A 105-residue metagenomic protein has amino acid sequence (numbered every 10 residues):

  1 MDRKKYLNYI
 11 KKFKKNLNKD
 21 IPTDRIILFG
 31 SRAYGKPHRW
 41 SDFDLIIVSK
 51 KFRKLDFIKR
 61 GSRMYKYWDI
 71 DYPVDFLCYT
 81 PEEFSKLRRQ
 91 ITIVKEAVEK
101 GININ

Functional and structural regions predicted by a protein language model:
M1-R25, Y34-R39, S49-N105: Catalytic core of pol beta-like nucleotidyltransferases
F29-S31: Glycine-rich beta-strand-to-loop/alpha-helix junction loops that act as flexible
D44-I47: Short beta-strand->loop micro-motif that forms the acidic, two-metal-ion catalytic signature in nucleotide-processing
